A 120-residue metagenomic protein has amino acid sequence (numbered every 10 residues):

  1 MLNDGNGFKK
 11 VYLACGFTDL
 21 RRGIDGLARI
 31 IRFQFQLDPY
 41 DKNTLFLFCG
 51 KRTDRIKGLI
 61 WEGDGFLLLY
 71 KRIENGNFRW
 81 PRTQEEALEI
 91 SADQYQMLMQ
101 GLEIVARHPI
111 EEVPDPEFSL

Functional and structural regions predicted by a protein language model:
M1-L120: Polybasic/polar functional segments that serve as interface/processing modules
